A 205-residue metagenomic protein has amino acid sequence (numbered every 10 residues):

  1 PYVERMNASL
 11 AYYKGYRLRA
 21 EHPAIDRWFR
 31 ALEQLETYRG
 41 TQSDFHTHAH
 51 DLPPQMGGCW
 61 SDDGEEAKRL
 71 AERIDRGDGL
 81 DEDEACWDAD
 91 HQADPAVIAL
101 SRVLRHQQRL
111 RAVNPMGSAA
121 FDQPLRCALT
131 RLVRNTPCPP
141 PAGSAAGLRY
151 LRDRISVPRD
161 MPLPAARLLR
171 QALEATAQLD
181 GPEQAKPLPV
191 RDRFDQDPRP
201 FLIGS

Functional and structural regions predicted by a protein language model:
P1-S205: C-terminal alpha-helical interaction module
